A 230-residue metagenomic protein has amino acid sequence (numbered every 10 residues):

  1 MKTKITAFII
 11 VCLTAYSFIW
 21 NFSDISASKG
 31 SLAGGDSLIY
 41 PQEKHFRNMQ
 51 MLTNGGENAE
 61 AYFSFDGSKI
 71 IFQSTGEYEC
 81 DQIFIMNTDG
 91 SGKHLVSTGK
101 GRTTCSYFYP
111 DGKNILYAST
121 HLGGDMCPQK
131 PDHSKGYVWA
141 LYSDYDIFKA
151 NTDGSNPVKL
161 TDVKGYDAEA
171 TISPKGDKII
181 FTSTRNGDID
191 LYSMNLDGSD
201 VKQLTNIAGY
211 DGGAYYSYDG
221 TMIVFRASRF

Functional and structural regions predicted by a protein language model:
M1-S28: Bacterial Sec-dependent N-terminal signal peptides
I25-R47, Y145: Blade/loop signatures of beta-propeller domains
S37-E57, N87-R102, A150-Y166, N195-Y210: Multi-bladed beta-propeller domains
N54-E57, Q73-I83, S97-T103, A118-I147 (+4 more regions): A flexible loop/linker signature enriched in serine peptidases of the S9 family
F65-D66, P110-D111, P174-K175, Y218-D219: Residue-level detector of Asp-centered blade-edge/turn motifs that repeat once per structural unit in beta-propeller
G67-I71, I115, I179-I180, I223: Hydrophobic beta-strand positions that form the internal "hydrophobic ladder" of WD40/Gbeta-like beta-propeller blades
G176, A208-G212, G220: Right-handed parallel beta-helix/beta-solenoid
